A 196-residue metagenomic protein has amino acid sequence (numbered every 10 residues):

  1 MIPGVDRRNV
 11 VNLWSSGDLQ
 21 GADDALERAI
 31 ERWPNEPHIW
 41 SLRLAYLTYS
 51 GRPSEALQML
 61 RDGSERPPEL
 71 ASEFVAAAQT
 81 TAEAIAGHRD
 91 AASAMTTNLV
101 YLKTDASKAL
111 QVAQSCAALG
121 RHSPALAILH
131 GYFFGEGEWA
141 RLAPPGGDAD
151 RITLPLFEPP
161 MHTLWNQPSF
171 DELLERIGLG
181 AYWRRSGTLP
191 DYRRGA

Functional and structural regions predicted by a protein language model:
M1-A196: Alpha-helical protein-protein interaction modules
